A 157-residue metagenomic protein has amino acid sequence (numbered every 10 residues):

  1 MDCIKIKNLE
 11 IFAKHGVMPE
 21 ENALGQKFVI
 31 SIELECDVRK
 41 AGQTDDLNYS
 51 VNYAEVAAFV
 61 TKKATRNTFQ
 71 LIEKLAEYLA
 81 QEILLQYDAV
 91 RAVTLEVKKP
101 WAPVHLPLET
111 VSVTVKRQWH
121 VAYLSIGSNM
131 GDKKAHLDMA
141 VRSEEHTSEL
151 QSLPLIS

Functional and structural regions predicted by a protein language model:
M1-L124, S128: N-terminal, polar/charged subdomain of small-to-medium soluble alpha/beta proteins
G16, D45, A135-L137, S157: Short, function-defining helix-loop hinge/capping sites that tune catalysis or transport
L124, K134-R142: Terminal, compositionally biased segments used for targeting/anchoring and flexible tails
G131: A short, conserved beta-strand element in the Rossmann-like catalytic core that flanks the donor/metal-binding loop
E144-S157: Single conserved hydrophobic/aromatic residue that forms the stacking wall/gate of nucleotide- or nucleobase-binding
